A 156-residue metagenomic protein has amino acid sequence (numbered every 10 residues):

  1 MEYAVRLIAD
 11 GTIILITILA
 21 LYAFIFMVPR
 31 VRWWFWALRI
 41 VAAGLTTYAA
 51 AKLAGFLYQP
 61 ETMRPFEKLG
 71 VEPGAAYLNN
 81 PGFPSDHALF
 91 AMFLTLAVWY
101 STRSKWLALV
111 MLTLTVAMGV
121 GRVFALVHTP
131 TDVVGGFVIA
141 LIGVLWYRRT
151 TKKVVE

Functional and structural regions predicted by a protein language model:
M1-L78, F93-Y100, A108-T113, M118: Hydrophobic alpha-helical bundle signature of multipass membrane enzymes
A76-E156: Membrane-embedded catalytic cores of phosphoryl/pyrophosphoryl-handling enzymes
